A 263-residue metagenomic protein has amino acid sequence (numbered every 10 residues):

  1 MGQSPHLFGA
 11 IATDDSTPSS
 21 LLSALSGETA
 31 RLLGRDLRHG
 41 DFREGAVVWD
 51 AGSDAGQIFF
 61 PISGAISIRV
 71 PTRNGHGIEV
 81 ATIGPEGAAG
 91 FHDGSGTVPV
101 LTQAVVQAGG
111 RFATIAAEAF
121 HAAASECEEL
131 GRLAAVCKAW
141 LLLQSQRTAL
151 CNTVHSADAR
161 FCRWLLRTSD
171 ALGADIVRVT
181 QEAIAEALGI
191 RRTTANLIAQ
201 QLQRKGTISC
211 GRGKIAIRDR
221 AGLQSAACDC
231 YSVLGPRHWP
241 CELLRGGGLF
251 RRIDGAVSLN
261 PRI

Functional and structural regions predicted by a protein language model:
M1-R43, A88, D93-S95: Cyclic nucleotide-binding regulatory module and flanking cytosolic helices
L25, P61, I83-G84, Q107 (+3 more regions): A conserved hydrophobic position in a structured secondary element of the catalytic/binding core that shapes
R38-F42, V48-A51, R167-A171: Small beta-barrel nucleic-acid-binding modules, principally OB-folds
A46-A108: Cyclic nucleotide-binding regulatory domains
A65, G110-F112, K214: Structural motif
A81-A139, L143, R147: Cyclic-nucleotide recognition modules
A108-G109, A124-R191: Polybasic "coupling" helices that flank or enter modular domains
R167-I263: Phosphate-/nucleic-acid-contacting segments
